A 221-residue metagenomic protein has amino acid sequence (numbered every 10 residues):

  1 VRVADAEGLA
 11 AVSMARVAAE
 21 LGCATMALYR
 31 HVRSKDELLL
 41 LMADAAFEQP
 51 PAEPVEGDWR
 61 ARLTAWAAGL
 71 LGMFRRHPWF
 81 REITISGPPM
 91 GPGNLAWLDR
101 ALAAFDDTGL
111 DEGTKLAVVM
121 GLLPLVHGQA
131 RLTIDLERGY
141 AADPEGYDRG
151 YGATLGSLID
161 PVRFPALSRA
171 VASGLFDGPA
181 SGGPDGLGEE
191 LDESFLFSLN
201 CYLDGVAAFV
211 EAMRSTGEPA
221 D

Functional and structural regions predicted by a protein language model:
R2, A6-E7, E37-A52, A65-G72 (+2 more regions): Alpha-helical structural segments
V3-D36, L41: Helix-turn-helix
R33-E37, R75, L110: Residues in soluble alpha-helical coiled-coils and helical-bundle/repeat scaffolds
L40, T64, A68, L95 (+6 more regions): Conserved terminal C-lobe alpha helix of the protein kinase catalytic domain
M42-P50, L70-M73, H77, R81 (+3 more regions): A short secondary-structure junction motif
P51-A96, E112-K115, V119-L122: Hydrophobic alpha-helical connector segments
R100-G156: A contiguous pocket-lining binding segment that forms or flanks enzyme active sites
D135-D221: C-terminal peripheral helix-coil segments that are non-catalytic and often amphipathic
